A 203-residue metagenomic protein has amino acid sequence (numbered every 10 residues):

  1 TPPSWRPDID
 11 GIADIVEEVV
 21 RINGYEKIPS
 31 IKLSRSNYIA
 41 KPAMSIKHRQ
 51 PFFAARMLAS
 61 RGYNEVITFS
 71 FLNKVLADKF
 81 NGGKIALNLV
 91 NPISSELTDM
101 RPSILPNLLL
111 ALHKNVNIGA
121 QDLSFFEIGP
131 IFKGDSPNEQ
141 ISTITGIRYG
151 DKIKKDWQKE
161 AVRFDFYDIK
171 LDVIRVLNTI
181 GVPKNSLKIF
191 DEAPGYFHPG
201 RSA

Functional and structural regions predicted by a protein language model:
T1-A203: Extended beta-strand-rich architecture
